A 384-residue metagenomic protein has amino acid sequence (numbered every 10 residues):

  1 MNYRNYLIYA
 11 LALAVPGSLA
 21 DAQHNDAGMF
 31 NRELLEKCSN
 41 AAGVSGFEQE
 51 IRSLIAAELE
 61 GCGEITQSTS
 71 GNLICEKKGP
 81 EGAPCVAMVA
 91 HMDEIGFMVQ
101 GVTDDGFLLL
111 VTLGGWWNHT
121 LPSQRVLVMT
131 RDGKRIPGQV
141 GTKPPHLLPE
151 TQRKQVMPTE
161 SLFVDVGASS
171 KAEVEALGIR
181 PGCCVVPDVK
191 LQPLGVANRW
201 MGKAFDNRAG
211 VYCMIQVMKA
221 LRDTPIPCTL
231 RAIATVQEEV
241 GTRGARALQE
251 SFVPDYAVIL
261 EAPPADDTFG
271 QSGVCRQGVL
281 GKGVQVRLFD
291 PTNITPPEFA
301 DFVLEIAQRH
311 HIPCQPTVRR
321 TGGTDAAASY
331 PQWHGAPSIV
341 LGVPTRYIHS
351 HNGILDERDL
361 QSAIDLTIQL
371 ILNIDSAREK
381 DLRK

Functional and structural regions predicted by a protein language model:
M1-N5: Positively charged n-region of N-terminal signal peptides that target proteins for export
L7-K384: N-terminal hydrophobic/helix-forming segments and targeting peptides
